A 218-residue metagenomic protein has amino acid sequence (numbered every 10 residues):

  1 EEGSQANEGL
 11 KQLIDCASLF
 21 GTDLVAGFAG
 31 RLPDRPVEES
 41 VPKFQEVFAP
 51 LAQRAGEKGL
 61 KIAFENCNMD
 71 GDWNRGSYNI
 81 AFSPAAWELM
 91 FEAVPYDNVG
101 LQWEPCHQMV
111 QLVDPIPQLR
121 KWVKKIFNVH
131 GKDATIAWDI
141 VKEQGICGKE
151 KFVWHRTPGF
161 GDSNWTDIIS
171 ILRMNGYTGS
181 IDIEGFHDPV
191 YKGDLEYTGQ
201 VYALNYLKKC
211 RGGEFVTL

Functional and structural regions predicted by a protein language model:
E1-K61, R173, T178, H187-D188 (+2 more regions): Structural motif corresponding to the early beta-alpha repeats
G21-D23, A49, K61, N74-R75 (+1 more regions): Histidine-acidic metal/acid-base catalytic patches
A29-V37, N66-Y78, P189-Y191: Active-site-proximal beta-alpha loop/turn segments in soluble metabolic enzymes
